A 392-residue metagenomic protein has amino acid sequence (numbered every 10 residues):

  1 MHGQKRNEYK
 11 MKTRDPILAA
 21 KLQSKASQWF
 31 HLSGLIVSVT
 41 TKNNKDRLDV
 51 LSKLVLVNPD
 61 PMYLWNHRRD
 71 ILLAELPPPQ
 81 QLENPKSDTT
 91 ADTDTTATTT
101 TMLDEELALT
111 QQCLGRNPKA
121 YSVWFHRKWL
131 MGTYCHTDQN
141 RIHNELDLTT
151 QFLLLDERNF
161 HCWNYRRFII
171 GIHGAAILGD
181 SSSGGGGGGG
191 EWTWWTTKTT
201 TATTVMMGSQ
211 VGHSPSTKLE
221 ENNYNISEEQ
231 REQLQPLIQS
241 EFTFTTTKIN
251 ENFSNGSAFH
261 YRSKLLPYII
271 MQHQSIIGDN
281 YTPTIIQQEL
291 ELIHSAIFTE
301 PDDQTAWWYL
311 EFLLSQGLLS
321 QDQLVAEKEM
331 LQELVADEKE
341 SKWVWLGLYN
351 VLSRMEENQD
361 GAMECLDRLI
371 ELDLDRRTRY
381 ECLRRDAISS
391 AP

Functional and structural regions predicted by a protein language model:
M1-D88, T99-L103, C113, G347-Y349 (+2 more regions): N-terminal alpha-helical scaffold/docking segments in eukaryotic complex subunits
L73-Q80, C135-H136, G174, I270 (+1 more regions): Short, flexible helix-adjacent loops and helix caps
D92-D94: Intrinsic-disorder-associated, low-complexity terminal segments enriched in Asp/Asn/His/Tyr and depleted of Lys/Arg
L107-G184, G190-T199, T204-E300, L313: Eukaryote-skewed repeat-based solenoidal scaffolds used as protein-protein interaction platforms, primarily
R262-P392: Structured C-terminal portions of repeat-based eukaryotic scaffold domains
